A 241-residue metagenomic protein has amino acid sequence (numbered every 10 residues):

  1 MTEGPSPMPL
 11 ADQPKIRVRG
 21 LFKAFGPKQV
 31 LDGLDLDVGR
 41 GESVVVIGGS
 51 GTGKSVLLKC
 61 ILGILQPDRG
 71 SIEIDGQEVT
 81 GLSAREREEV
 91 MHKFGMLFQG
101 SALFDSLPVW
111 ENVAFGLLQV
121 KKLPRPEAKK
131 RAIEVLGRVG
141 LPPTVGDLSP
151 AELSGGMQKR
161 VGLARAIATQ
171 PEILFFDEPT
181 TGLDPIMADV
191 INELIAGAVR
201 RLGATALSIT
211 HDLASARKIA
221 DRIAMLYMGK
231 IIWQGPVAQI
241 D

Functional and structural regions predicted by a protein language model:
L62: Helix-to-loop junction immediately C-terminal to a conserved catalytic motif
Q77-E78, P126-T144: Conserved ABC ATPase "signature" region
S149-L153, M157: Conserved ABC ATPase signature
Q170: Conserved catalytic motifs of ABC-family nucleotide-binding domains
L174-D177: Catalytic Walker B motif of ABC-type/P-loop ATPase nucleotide-binding domains
P185-M187: Helix N-cap at the start of a conserved alpha-helix in ABC-type nucleotide-binding domains
